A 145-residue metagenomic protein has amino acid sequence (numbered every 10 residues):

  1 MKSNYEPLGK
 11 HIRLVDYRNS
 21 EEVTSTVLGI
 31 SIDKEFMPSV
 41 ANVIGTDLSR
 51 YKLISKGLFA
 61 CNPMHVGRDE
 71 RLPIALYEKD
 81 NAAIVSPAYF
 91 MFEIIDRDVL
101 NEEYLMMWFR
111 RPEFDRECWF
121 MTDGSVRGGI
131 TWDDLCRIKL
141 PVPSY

Functional and structural regions predicted by a protein language model:
M1-N19, P141-Y145: Non-catalytic DNA-recognition/assembly elements of restriction-modification systems
G9-R50, V85: DNA target-recognition patches
I54, F59-A60: Generic structural signal for buried aliphatic residues
A60-R110: A short beta-sheet element
A82-A88, D123-Y145: A short glycine-rich beta-alpha junction/loop motif
N101-S125, I130: Short, positively charged
